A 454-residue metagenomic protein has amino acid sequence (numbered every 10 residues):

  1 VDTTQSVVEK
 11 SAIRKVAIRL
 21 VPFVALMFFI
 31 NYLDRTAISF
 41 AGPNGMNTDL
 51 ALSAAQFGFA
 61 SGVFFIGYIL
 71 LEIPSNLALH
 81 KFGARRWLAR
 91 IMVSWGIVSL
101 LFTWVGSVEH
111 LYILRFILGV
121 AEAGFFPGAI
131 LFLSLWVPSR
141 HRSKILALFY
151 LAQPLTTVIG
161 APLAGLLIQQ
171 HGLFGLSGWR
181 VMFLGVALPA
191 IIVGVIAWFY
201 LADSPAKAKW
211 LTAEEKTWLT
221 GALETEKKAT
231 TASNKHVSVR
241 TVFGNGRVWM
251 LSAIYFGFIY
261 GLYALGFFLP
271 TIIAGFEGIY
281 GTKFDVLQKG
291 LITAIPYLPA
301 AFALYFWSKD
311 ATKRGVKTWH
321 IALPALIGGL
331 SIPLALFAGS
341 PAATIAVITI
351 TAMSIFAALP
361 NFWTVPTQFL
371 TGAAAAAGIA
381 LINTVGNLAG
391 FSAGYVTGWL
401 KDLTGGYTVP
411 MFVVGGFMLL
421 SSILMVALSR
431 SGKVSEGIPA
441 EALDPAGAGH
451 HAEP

Functional and structural regions predicted by a protein language model:
S39-F40, R240-L304, L359, W363 (+1 more regions): Extracytoplasmic gate region of multi-pass secondary transporters
A51, G83, W104-H110, A121 (+3 more regions): Helix-breaking motifs and short loop linkers at transmembrane-helix boundaries and internal kinks in secondary membrane
L70-E109: Conserved MFS/SLC helix-loop-helix module at the cytosolic interface between two early adjacent transmembrane helices
L71-G83, F302-V316: Helix-to-loop junctions at the C-terminal end of transmembrane segments in multipass secondary transporters
L114-L151: Cytoplasmic helix-loop-helix junction between adjacent transmembrane helices in 12-TM secondary transporters
K144-I168, P189-A190, N383-A393: Glycine-rich segments within core transmembrane alpha-helices of 12-TM secondary carriers
G315-V365: C-terminal transmembrane helical hairpin of 12-TM major facilitator-type secondary transporters
F369-T404: A late C-terminal transmembrane helix in Major Facilitator Superfamily
